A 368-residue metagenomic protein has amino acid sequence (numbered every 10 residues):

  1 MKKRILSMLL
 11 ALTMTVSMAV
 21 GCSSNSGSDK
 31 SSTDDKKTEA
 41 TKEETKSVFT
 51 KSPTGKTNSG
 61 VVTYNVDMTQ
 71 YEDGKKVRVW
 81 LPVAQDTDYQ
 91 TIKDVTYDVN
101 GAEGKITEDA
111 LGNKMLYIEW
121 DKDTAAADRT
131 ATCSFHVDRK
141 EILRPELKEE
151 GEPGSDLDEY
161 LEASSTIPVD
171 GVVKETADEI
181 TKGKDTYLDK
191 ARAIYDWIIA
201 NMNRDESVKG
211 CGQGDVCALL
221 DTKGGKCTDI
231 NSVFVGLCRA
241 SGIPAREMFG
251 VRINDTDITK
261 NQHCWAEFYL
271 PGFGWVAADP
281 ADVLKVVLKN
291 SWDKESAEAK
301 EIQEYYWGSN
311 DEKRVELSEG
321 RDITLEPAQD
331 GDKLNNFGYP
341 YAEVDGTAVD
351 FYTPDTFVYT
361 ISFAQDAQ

Functional and structural regions predicted by a protein language model:
M1-I5: Positively charged n-region of N-terminal signal peptides that target proteins for export
L10, M14-M18: Hydrophobic core
A19-T33: Bacterial lipoprotein signal-peptidase II cleavage site
K42-E141: Intrinsically disordered, low-complexity N-terminal segments that are enriched in acidic
T132-D221: Acidic low-complexity segments
K190-I194, K223-C238: Active-site nucleophilic cysteine motif
S232-Q329: Hydrophobic/aromatic-rich core segments of domains that either
K300-Q368: Low-complexity, Gly/Ser/Thr/Pro-rich intrinsically disordered linker/tail segments
